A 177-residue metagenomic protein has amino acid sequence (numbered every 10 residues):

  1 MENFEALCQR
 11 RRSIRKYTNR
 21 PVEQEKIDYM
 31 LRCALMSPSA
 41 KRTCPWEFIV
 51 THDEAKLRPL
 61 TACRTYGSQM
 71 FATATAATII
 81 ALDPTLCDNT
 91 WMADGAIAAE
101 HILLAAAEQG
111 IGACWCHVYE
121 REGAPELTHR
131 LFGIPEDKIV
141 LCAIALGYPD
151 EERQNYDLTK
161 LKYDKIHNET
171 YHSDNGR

Functional and structural regions predicted by a protein language model:
M1-R177: Acidic, surface-exposed loops and disordered segments
